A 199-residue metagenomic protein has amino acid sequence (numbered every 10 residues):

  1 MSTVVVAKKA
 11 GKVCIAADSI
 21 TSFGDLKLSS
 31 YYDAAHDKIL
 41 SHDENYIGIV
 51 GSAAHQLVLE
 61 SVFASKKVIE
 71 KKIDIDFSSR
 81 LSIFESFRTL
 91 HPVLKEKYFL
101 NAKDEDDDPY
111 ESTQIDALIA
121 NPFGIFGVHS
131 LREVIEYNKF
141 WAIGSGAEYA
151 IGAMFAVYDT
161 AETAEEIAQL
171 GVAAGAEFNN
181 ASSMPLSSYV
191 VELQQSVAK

Functional and structural regions predicted by a protein language model:
M1-D104, Y110, E136-I151, F155-E165 (+1 more regions): Conserved short S/T/G-enriched processing/targeting/catalytic segments and their helical context
E44-I47, A120, G171: Compositionally biased, low-complexity repeat tracts
Y110-I143: Long, charge-patterned amphipathic alpha-helical coiled-coil/hairpin "stalk" segments used as oligomerization
E165-N180: Short, conserved aromatic-histidine micro-motifs
